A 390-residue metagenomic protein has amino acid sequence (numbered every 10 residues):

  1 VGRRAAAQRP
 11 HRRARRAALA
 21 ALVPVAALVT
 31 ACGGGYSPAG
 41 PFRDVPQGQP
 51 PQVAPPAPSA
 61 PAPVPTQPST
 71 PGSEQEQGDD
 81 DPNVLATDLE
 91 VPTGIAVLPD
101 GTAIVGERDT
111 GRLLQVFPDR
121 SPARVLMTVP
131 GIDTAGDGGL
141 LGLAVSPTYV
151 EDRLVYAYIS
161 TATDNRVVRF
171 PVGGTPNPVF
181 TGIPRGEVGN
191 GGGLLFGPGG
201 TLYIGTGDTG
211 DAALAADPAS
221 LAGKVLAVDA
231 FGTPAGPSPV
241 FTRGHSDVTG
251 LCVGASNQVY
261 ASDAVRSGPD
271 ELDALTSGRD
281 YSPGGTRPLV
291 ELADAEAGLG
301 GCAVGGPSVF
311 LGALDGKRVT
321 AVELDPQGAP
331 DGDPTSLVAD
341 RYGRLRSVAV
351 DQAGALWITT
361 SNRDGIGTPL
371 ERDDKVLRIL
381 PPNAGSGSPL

Functional and structural regions predicted by a protein language model:
V1-P24: N-terminal export and membrane-targeting signals
L28-A31: C-terminal motif of bacterial Sec signal peptides marking the signal peptidase cleavage site
G33-G210, Q258-A261, L292-Q327, D333-V338 (+2 more regions): Acidic, Gly/Ser/Thr-rich repeat motifs that build Ca2+-stabilized beta-propeller blades
T148-V150, G232, R266: Acidic glycine-/aspartate-rich tracts in secreted/extracellular proteins
G186, V240-G244, D340: Short, glycine/acidic-rich beta->alpha junctions
D211, A215-S262: Loop-centered beta-sheet repeat module
D211-S220, E271, I366-E371: Acidic/polar, solvent-exposed loop segments in beta-strand-rich repeat domains
S267-R287: Mobile, glycine-enriched helix-loop/loop "lid" segments at the mouths of ligand-binding/catalytic clefts that gate
